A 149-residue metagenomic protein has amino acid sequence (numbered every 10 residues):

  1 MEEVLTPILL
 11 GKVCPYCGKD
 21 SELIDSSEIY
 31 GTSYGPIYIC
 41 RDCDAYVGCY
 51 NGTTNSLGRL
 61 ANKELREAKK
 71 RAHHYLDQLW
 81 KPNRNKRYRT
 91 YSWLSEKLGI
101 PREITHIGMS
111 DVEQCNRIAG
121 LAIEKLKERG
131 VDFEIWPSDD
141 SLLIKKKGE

Functional and structural regions predicted by a protein language model:
M1-T54: N-terminal cysteine/histidine-rich coordination modules
M1-V4, S27-Y30, R59, K81 (+1 more regions): A general structural-boundary detector
G18, D44, N83, L98-R102: Glycine-centered loop/turn motif at secondary-structure junctions
D44, G48, G52-S56, K70 (+2 more regions): Alpha-helical context
T54-E96, T105: Extended interfacial segments that mediate partner engagement and assembly in macromolecular machines
T90-K125, R129: Short, compact, well-ordered microdomains
I123-E149: Long C-terminal interaction/binding lobes of large macromolecular proteins
